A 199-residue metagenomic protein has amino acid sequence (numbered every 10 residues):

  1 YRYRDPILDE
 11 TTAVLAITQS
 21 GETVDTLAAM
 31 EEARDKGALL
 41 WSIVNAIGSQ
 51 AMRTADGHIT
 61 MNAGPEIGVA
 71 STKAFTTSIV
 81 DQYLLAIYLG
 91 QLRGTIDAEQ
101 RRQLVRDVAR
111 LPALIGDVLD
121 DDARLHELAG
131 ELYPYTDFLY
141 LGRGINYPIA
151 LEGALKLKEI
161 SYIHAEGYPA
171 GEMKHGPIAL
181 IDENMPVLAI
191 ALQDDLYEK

Functional and structural regions predicted by a protein language model:
Y1-I17, T23, H164-L180: Glycine-rich oxoanion-binding loops at beta->alpha junctions
R4-L8, A33, I43, Q50-A51 (+2 more regions): Replace "in large, NTP-powered and nucleic-acid-processing enzymes" with "in large, NTP-powered factors and other
E10-T12, A38, Y135-T136, M185: Short coil/turn segments at beta-strand junctions that form active-site/ligand-binding loops
T12-R93, Q193-K199: Phosphate/diphosphate-binding loops
G57-L188, L196: Active-site phosphate/pyrophosphate-binding segments
